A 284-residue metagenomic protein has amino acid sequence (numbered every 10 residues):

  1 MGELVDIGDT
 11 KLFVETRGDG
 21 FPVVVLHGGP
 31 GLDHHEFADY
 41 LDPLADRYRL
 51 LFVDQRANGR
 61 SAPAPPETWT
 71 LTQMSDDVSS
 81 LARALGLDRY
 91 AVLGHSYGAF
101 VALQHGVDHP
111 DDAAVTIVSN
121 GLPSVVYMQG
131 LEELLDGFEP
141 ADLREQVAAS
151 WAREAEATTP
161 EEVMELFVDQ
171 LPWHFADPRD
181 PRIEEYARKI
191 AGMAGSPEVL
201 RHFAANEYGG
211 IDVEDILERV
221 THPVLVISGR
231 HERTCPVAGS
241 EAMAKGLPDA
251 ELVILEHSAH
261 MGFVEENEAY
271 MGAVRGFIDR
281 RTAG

Functional and structural regions predicted by a protein language model:
D6-P63, E67, L81: Conserved HGGG/HGGXW glycine-rich cap/lid loop of the alpha/beta-hydrolase fold
D42, Q55-Y97, G272: Active-site loop/oxyanion-hole signature of alpha/beta-hydrolase fold enzymes
D88-G130: Conserved hydrolase catalytic core segment
A114-E154: Flexible "cap/lid" loop of the alpha/beta hydrolase fold
F138, D142-D215, H222: Alpha/beta-hydrolase
V220, V226-S228: Short beta-strand/loop motif that positions the catalytic acidic residue of the alpha/beta-hydrolase fold
R233-G239: Conserved alpha/beta-hydrolase "acid-adjacent" motif
A250-G284: Catalytic active-site module of serine/aspartate enzymes centered on a nucleophile-bearing elbow/loop
